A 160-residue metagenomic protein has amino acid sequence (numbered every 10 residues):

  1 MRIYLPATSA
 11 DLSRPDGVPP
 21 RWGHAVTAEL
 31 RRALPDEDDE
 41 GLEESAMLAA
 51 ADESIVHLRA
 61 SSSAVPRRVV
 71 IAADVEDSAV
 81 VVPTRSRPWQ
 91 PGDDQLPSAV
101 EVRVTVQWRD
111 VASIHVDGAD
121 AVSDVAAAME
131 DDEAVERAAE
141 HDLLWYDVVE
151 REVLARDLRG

Functional and structural regions predicted by a protein language model:
M1-T27: Short, extreme N-terminal segment that most often corresponds to the first beta-strand
R2, D36, E40: Short, charged/polar micro-motifs that form catalytic or ligand-binding hotspots
S13, M47-A51, I55, S123-A126 (+1 more regions): Generic detector of well-ordered alpha-helical segments enriched in charged/polar residues, highlighting helical
R14-V18, L34, A60-S63, R67 (+2 more regions): Generic detector of ordered, mature protein regions
A25-D36: Short, charge-patterned binding micro-sites
D39-E101: Ordered, amphipathic secondary-structure segments that act as subunit-interaction surfaces in large macromolecular
D77-G160: Glycine-rich, aromatic-bearing surface loops/beta-hairpins
